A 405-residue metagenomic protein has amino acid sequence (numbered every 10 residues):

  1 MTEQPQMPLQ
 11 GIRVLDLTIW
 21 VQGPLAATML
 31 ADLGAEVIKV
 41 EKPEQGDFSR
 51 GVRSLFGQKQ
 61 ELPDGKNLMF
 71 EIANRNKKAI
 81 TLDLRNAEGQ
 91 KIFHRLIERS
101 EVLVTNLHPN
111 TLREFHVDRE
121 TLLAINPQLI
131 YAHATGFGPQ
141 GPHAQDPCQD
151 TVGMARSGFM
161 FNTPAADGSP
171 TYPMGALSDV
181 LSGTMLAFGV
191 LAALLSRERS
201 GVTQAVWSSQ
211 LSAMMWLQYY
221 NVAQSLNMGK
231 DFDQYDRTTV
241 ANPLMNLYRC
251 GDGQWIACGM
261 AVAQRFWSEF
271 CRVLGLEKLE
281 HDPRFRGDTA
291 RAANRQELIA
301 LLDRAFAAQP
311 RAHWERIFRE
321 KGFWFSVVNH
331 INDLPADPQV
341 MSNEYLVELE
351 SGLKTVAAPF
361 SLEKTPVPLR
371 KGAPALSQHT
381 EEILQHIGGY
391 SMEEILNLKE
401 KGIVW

Functional and structural regions predicted by a protein language model:
M1-V202, A375, E381-W405: N-terminal helix-loop segment corresponding to the beta1-alpha1 unit of nucleotide/adenylate-binding folds
E44, F137-G138, Q210-M215, D252-Q254 (+2 more regions): Glycine-rich beta-alpha junction loops
E61-L62, F70, Q234-V240, N246-L247 (+2 more regions): Short Gly/Pro-enriched turn/cap motifs at secondary-structure boundaries
P139, D167-L177, E198-M214, K230 (+2 more regions): Conserved Rossmann-fold dehydrogenase catalytic segment
A176-L191, Q210-Q218, V262, F266: Mid-domain beta-loop-alpha active-site segment that forms a flexible, acidic cofactor/metal-binding surface
G183-T203, W216, Y220-M228, C271-K278: Oxidoreductase and adenylate-handling cofactor-binding alpha/beta cores
L244-K321, F325: Aromatic-enriched alpha-helical interface/lid elements that frame and gate functional surfaces
R319-R370: A glycine-rich dinucleotide-binding beta-alpha-beta segment and adjacent secondary-structure elements that constitute
